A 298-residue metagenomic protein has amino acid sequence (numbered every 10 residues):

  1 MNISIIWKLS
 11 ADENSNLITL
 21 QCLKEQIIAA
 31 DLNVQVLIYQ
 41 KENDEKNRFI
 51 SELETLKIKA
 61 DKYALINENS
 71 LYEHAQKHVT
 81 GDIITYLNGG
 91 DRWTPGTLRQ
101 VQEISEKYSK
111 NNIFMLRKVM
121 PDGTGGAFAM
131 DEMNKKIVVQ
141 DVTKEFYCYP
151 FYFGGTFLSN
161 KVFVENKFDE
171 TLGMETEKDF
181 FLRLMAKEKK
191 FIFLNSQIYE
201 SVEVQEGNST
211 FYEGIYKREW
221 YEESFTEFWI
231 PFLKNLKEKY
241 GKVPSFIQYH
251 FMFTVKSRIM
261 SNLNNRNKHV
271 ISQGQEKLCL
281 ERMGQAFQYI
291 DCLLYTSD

Functional and structural regions predicted by a protein language model:
D12-I27: Short, well-formed alpha-helical segments that are part of the catalytic scaffolds of diverse glycosyltransferases
K24-L65: Acidic donor-binding segment of Leloir-type glycosyltransferases
I84: Short aromatic/hydrophobic "clamp" motif used to bind/position activated sugar donors
G96-F128: Conserved donor NDP-sugar-binding/catalytic core segment of glycosyltransferases
R117, F191-Q205: Catalytic beta-strand/loop signature of glycosyltransferases that borders the donor
I137-L158, Y216: A recurrent flexible, glycine/aromatic-enriched loop bordering the glycosyltransferase active site that acts as
G173-F180: Acidic donor-binding loop at a coil-to-helix junction in glycosyltransferase catalytic cores that engages
Y295-D298: Conserved small/polar residues in nucleotide/adenosyl-binding loops
